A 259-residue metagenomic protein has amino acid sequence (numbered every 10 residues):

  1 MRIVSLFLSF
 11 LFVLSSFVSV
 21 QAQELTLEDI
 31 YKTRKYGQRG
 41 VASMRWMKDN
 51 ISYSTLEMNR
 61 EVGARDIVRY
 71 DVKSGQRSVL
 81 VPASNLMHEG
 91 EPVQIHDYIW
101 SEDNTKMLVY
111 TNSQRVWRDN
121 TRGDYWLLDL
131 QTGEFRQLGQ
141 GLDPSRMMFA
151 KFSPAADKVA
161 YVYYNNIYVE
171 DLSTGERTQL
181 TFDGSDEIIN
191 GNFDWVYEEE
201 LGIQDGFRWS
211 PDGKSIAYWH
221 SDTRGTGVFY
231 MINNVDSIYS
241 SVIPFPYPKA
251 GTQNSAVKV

Functional and structural regions predicted by a protein language model:
M1-L6: Positively charged n-region of N-terminal signal peptides that target proteins for export
F7-S16: Bacterial N-terminal signal peptides
A22-V259: Beta-propeller folds
